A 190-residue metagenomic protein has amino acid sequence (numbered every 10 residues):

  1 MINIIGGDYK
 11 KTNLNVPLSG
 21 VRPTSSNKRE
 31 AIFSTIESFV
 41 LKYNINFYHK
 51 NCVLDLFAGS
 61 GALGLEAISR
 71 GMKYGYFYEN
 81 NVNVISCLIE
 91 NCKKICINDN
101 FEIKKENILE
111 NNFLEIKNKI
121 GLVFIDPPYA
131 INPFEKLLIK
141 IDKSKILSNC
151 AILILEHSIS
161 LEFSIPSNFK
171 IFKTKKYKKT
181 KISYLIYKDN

Functional and structural regions predicted by a protein language model:
M1-N190: Class I S-adenosyl-L-methionine-dependent methyltransferase catalytic core
